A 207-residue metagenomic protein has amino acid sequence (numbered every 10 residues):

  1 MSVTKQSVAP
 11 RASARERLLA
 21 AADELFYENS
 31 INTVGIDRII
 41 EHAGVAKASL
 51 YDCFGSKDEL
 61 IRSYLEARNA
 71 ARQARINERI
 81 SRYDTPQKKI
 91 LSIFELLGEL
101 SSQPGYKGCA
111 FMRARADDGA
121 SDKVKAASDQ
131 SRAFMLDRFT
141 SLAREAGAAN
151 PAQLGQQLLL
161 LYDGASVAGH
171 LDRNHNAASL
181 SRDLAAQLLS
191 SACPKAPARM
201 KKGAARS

Functional and structural regions predicted by a protein language model:
M1-S13, C193-S207: N-terminal intrinsically disordered/low-complexity leader segments
S2, R17, A21-E59, S63: Helix-turn-helix
S63, N77-Q103, E145, G155-L158: Hydrophobic alpha-helical connector segments
E66-A71: Short, basic, alpha-helical segments at the C-terminal edge of helix-turn-helix-like DNA-binding modules
Q73, E78, K88-L91, S121-A146 (+2 more regions): Amphipathic alpha-helical packing segments from all-alpha helical-bundle domains
L100-Q103, D117, L159-A177, L188-P197: Amphipathic C-terminal alpha-helical segment
S101-K123: Amphipathic alpha-helical segments used for helix-helix packing
